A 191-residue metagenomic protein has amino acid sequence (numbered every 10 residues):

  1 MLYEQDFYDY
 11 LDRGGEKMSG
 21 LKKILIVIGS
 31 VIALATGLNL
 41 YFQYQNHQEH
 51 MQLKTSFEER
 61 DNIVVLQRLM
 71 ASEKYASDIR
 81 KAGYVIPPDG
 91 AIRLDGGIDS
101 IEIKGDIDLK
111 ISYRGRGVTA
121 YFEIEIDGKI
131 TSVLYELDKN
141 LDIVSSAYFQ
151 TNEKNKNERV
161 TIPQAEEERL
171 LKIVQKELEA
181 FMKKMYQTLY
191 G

Functional and structural regions predicted by a protein language model:
M1-K17: Short, Lys/Arg-enriched N-terminal segments with co-localized hydrophobic residues within the first ~10-30 amino acids
D6, G14, Q48-M51, V160: Positively charged, low-complexity intrinsically disordered regions
L11, N39-S56, E167-F181, Y186: Long, compositionally biased, charged low-complexity segments
G14, I32, R60-V64, E73-S77 (+4 more regions): Short, flexible helical or helix-coil boundary motifs
M18-K23: Positively charged n-region of N-terminal signal peptides that target proteins for export
L25-N39: Hydrophobic membrane-insertion alpha-helices, especially the h-region of bacterial N-terminal signal peptides
Y41-R114: N-terminal export/targeting and maturation segments
E102-G191: Extracytoplasmic electrostatic interaction patches
